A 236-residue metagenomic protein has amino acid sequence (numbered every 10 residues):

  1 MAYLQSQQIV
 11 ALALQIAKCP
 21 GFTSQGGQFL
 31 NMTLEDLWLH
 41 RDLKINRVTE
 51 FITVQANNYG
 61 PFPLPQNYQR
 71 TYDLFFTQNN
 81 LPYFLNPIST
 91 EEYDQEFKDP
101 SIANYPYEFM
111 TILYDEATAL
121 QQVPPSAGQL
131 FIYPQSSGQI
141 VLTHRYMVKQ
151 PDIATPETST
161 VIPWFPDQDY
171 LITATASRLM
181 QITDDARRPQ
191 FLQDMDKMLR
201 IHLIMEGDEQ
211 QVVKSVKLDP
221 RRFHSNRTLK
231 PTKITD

Functional and structural regions predicted by a protein language model:
M1-D236: Glycine-enriched, solvent-exposed interface loops adjoining structured elements
